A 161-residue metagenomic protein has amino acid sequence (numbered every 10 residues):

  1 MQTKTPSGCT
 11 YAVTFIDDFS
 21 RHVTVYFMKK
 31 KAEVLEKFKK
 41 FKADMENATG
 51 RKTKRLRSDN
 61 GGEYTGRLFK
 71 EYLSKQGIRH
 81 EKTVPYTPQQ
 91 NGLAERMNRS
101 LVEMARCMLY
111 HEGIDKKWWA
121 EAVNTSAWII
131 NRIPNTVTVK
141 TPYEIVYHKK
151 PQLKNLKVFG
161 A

Functional and structural regions predicted by a protein language model:
M1-A161: Anionic group-binding determinants
